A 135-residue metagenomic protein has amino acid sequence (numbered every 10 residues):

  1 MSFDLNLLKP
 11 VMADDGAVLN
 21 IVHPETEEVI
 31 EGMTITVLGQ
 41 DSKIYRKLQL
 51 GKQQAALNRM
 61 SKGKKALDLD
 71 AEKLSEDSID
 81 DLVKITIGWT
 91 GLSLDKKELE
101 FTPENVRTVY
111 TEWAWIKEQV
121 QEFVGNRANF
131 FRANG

Functional and structural regions predicted by a protein language model:
M1-L7, D70, S93, K97: Short, solvent-exposed coil/turn linker segments
M1-S61, N129-G135: Short, charged/polar N-terminal "headpieces" of proteins
K64: Conserved catalytic/acceptor-binding region of the Class I
L67, A71-S75: Short, structured surface segments that line ligand/substrate-binding pockets
L74-G91: Mid-chain, well-packed structural core segment of small domains
T90-G135: C-terminal charged interaction modules
